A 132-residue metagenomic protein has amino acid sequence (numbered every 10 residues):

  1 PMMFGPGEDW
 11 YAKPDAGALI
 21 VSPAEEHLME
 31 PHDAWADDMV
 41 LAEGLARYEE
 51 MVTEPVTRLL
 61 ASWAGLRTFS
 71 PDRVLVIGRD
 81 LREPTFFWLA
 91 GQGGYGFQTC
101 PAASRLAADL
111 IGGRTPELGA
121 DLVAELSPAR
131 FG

Functional and structural regions predicted by a protein language model:
P1-T85: Active-site lid/adjacent beta-loop-alpha segment flanking the redox-cofactor pocket in flavoenzymes
E49-G132: C-terminal catalytic lobe of FAD-dependent flavoproteins
